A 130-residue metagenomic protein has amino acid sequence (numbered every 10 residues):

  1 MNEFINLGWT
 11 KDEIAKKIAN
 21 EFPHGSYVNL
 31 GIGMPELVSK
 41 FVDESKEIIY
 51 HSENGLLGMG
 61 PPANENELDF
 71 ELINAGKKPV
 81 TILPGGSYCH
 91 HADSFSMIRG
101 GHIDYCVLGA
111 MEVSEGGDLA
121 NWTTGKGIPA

Functional and structural regions predicted by a protein language model:
M1-Y27, E36, K40-I48: N-terminal glycine-/serine-/threonine-rich phosphate-binding loop
N2-E13, M59-A130: Conserved phosphate- and dinucleotide-binding cores of soluble alpha/beta proteins, encompassing both enzyme active
S26, S39, S45, S52 (+3 more regions): Generic serine detector
I49-G58: Short internal beta-strands
